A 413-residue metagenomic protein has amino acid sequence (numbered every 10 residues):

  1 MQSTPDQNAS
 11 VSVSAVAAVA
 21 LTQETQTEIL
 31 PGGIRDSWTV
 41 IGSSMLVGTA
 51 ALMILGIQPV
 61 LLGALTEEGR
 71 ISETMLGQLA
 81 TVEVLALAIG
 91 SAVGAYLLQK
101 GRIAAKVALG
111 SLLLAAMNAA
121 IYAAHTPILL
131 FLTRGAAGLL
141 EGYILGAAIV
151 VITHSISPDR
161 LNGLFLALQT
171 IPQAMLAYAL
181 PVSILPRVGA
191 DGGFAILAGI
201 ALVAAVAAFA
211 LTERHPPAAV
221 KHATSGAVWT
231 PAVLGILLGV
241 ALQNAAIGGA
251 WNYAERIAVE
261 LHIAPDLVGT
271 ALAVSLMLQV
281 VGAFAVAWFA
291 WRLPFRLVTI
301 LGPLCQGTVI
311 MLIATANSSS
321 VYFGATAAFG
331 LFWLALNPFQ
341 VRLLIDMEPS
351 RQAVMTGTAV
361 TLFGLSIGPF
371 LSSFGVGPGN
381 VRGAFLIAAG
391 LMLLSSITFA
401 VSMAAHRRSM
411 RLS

Functional and structural regions predicted by a protein language model:
Q58-P59, A232-A273: Extracytoplasmic gate region of multi-pass secondary transporters
I89-H125: Conserved MFS/SLC helix-loop-helix module at the cytosolic interface between two early adjacent transmembrane helices
G90-I103, G282-P294, V376: Helix-to-loop junctions at the C-terminal end of transmembrane segments in multipass secondary transporters
G135-L168: Cytoplasmic helix-loop-helix junction between adjacent transmembrane helices in 12-TM secondary transporters
Y143-I156, L334-E348: Intracellular juxtamembrane helix-capping segments at the cytosolic ends of symmetry-related transmembrane helices
L164-E213: Helix-loop-helix hairpin linking two adjacent transmembrane segments in secondary transporters
P294-Q340: C-terminal transmembrane helical hairpin of 12-TM major facilitator-type secondary transporters
P349-V381: A late C-terminal transmembrane helix in Major Facilitator Superfamily
